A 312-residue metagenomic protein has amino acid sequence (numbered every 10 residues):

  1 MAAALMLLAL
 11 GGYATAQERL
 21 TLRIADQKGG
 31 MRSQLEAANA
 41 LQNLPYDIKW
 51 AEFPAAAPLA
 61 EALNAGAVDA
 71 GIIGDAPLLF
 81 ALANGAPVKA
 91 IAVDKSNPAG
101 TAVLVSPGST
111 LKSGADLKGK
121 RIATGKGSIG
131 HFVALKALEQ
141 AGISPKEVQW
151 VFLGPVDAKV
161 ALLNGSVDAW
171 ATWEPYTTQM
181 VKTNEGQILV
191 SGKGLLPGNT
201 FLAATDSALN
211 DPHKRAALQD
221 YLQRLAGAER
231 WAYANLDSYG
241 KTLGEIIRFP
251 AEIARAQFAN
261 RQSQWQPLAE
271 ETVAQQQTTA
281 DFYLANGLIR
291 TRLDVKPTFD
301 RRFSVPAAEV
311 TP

Functional and structural regions predicted by a protein language model:
A2-A9: Bacterial N-terminal signal peptides
G12-A16: Sec/Tat signal peptide C-region and signal peptidase I cleavage site
Q17-S144, Q149-F152, D168-E174, Q187-L196: Short, glycine-/small- and polar/acidic-enriched structural segments that line small-molecule recognition paths
G29, P54-A57, I72, T124 (+6 more regions): Soluble non-cytosolic domains of exported or imported proteins
S33, E61, A65, L79 (+13 more regions): Solvent-exposed, polar/charged alpha-helical surfaces in well-ordered, non-transmembrane soluble domains, broadly
A76, V151, V156-E245: Pocket-lining segment of extracytoplasmic ligand-binding domains
D211-R290: Secondary-structure end/capping motifs
D281-P312: Conserved C-terminal helix/tail region of periplasmic/extracytoplasmic solute-binding proteins
